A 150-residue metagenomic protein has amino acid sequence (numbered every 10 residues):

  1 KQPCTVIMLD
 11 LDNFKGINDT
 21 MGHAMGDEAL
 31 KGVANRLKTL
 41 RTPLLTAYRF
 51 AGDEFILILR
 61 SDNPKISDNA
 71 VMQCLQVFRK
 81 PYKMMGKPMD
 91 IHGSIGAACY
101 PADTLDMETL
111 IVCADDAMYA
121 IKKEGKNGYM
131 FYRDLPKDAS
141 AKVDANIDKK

Functional and structural regions predicted by a protein language model:
K1-T5, D12-T39, Y48-G52, I56-R60 (+3 more regions): Conserved long alpha-helical elements within nucleotide-processing catalytic cores of c-di-GMP signaling and class III
V6, F55, G93-A97: A structural signal for short, well-ordered beta-strand segments
I7, F131, A141-K150: Active-site core of bacterial EAL-family cyclic-dinucleotide phosphodiesterase domains
L11-D12, L135: PAS/PAC or PAS-like capping segment
L45-F50, M89: A short pre-motif secondary-structure segment
D68-M72, M85-K87, H92, Y100-K126 (+1 more regions): Catalytic-core segments of nucleotide cyclases and related cyclic-nucleotide turnover enzymes
